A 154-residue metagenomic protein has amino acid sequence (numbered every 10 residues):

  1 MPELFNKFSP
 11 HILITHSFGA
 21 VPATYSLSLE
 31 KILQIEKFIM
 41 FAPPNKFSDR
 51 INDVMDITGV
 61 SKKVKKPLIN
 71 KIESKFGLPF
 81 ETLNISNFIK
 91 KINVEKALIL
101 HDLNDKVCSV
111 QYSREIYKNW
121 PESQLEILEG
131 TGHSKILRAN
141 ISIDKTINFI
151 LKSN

Functional and structural regions predicted by a protein language model:
M1-H11: Conserved acidic catalytic loop of the alpha/beta-hydrolase fold
T15-A23: Gly/Ala-rich beta-loop-alpha elbow adjacent to hydrolase catalytic centers
I32-F76: Hydrolase active-site cap/lid region
I72-K90: Active-site nucleophile elbow and catalytic-triad environment of alpha/beta-hydrolase enzymes
I92-N93, L98-H101, D105: Short beta-strand/loop motif that positions the catalytic acidic residue of the alpha/beta-hydrolase fold
K106-Y112: Conserved alpha/beta-hydrolase "acid-adjacent" motif
Y117-S134: Catalytic histidine neighborhood in serine/cysteine hydrolases with alpha/beta-hydrolase-type architecture
T131-I143: Catalytic histidine-centered segment of alpha/beta-hydrolase-like enzymes
